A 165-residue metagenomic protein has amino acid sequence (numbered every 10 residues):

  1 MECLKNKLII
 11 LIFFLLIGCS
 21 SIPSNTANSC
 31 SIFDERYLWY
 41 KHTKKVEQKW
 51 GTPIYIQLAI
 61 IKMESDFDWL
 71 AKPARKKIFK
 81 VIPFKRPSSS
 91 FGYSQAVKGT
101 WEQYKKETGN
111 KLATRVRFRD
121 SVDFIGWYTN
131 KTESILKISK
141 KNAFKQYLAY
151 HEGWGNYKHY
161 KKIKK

Functional and structural regions predicted by a protein language model:
K5-I12: Sec-dependent signal peptide recognition, specifically the positively charged N-region followed immediately by
I17-G18: C-terminal motif of bacterial Sec signal peptides marking the signal peptidase cleavage site
S21-K165: Catalytic glycan-binding domains that act on GlcNAc-containing polysaccharides
